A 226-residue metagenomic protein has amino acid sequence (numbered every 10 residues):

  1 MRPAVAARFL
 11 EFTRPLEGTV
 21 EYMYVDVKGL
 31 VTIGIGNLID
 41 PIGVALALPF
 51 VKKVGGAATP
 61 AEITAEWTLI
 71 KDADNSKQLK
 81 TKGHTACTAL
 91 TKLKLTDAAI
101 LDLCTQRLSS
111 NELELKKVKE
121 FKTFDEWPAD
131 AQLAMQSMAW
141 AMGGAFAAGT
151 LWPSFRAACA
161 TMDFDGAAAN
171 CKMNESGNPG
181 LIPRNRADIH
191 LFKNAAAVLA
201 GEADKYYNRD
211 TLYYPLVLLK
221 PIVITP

Functional and structural regions predicted by a protein language model:
M1-Q132, T150, D165-P226: Acidic, aromatic-lined catalytic clefts of primarily extracellular/periplasmic carbohydrate-active enzymes that remodel
W127, A145-A158: Short conserved catalytic/interaction loops centered on acidic-Pro-aromatic/His motifs
M135-G144, E175: Acidic helix/loop microenvironments that form the catalytic cleft of cell-wall polysaccharide enzymes
